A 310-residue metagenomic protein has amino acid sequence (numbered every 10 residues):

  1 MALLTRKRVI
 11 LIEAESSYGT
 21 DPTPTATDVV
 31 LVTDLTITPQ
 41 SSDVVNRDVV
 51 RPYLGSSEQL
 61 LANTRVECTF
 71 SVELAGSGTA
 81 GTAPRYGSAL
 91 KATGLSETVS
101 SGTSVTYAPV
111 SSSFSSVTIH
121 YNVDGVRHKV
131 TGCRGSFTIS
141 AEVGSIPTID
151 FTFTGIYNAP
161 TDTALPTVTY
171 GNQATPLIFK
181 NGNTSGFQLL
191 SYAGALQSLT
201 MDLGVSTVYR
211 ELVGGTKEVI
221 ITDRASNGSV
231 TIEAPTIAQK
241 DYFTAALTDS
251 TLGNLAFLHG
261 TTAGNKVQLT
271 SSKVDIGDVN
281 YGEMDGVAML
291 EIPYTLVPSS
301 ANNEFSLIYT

Functional and structural regions predicted by a protein language model:
M1-T310: Signature of extracytoplasmic/envelope-associated structural regions
